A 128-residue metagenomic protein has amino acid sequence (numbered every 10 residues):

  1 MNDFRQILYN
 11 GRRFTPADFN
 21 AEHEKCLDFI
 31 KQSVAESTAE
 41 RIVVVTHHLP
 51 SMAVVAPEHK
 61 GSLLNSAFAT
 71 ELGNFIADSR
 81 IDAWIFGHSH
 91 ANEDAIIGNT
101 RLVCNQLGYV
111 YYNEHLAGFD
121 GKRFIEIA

Functional and structural regions predicted by a protein language model:
M1-V43, P50-H59: Active-site-proximal loop/helix segment associated with metal-binding centers of metalloenzymes
L27-K31, V45, A67-G73: Short N-terminal helix-initiation segments at or just after the protein's N-terminus
V45-P50, D82-N92: Histidine-centered catalytic micro-motifs
A56, S62-D82, H90-A128: Binuclear metal-dependent phosphoesterase catalytic core
